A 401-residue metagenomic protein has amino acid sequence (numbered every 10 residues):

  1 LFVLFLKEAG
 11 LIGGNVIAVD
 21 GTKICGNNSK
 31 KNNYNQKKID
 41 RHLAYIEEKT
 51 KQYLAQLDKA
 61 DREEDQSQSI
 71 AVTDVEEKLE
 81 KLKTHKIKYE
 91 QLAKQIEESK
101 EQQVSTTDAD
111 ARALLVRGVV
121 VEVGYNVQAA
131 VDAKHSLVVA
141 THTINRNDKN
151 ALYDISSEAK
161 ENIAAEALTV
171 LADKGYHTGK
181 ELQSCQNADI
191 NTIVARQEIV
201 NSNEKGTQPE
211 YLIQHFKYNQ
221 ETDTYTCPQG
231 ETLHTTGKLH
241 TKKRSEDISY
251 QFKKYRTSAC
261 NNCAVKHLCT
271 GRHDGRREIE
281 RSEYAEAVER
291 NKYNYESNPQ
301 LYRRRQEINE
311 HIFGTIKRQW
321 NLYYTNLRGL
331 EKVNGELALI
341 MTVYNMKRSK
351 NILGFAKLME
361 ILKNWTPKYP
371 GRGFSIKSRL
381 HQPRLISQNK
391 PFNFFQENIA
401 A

Functional and structural regions predicted by a protein language model:
L1-A401: Anion-binding and metal-coordination hotspots
